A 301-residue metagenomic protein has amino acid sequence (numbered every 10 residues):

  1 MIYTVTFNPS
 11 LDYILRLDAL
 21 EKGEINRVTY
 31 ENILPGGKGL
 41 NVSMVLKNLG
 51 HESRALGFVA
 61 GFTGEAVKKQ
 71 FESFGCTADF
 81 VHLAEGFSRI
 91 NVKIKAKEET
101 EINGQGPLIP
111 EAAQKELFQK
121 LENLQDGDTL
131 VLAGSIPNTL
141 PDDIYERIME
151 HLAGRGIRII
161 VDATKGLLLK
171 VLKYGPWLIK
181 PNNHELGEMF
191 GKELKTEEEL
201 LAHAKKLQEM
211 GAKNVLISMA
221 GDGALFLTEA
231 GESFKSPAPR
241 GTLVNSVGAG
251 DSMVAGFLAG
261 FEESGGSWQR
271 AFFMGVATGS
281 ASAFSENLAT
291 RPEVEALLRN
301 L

Functional and structural regions predicted by a protein language model:
M1-G23, N32: Positively charged, low-complexity intrinsically disordered leader regions
I2, E52-S53, A78-D79, I159 (+1 more regions): Hydrophobic anchor at the start of a short beta-strand that flanks the dinucleotide cofactor-binding loop
R27-F87, L301: Substrate-binding N-lobe of the ribokinase-like
L83, K93-D126: Conserved phosphate-binding/catalytic loop of the ribokinase/pfkB sugar-kinase fold
I90-I94, A224-L227: Short beta-strand scaffold segments in enzyme catalytic cores
E101-N103, D128-G134, D162, K180-E185: Short beta-strands and strand-loop turn motifs
D142, E146-A230: Conserved phosphate/ATP/ADP-binding segment of small-molecule kinases
H151, E197-L301: Conserved phosphate-binding/catalytic region of the ribokinase-like
